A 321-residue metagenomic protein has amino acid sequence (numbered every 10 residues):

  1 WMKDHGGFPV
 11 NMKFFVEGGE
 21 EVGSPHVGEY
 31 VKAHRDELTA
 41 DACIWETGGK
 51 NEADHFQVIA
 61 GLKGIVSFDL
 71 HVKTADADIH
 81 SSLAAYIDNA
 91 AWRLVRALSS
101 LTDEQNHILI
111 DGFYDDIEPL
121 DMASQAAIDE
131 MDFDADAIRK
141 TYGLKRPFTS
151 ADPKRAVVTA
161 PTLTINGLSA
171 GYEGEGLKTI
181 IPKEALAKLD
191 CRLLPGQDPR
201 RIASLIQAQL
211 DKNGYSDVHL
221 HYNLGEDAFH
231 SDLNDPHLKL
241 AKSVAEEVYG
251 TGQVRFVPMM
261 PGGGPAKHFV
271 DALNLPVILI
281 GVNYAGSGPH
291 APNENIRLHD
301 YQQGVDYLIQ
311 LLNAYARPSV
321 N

Functional and structural regions predicted by a protein language model:
W1-G23, F68-V72, L83-E104, L189 (+1 more regions): Alpha-helical metal-binding/catalytic segments enriched in His/Glu/Asp
W1-G61, S319-V320: Acidic/histidine-rich catalytic neighborhood of metal-dependent amide-processing enzymes
V10-M12, A40, G64-F68, A90 (+4 more regions): Structural beta-strand/beta-sheet cores of well-ordered domains, especially the beta-sheet scaffolds that support
G18-G19, E46-G49, V72-A75, L168-A170 (+1 more regions): Fold-independent oxyanion-binding glycine-rich loops and adjacent beta-strand/coil segments at enzyme active sites
G18-V22, Q57-V58, A85-Y86, D232 (+1 more regions): Alpha-helix capping and helix-loop boundary segments enriched in small/acidic/polar residues
E52-A53, L109-E184, R192-L205, N213 (+1 more regions): An extended, acidic, His-containing surface patch that forms the Zn2+-binding/catalytic region of metallohydrolases
Q57-K73, I278-N283: Flexible glycine/proline-rich, aromatic-decorated loop/lid segments
F68-H71, A75-R139: Polar, glycine-rich mid-to-C-terminal structural blocks that act as macromolecule-binding/assembly scaffolds
